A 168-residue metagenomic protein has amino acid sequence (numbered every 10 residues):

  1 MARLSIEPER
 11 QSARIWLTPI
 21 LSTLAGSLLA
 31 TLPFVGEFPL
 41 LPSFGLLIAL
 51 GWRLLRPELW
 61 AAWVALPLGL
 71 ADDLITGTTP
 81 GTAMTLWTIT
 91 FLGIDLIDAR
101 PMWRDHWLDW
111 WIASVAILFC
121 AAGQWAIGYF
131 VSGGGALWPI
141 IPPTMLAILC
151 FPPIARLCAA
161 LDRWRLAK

Functional and structural regions predicted by a protein language model:
M1-K168: Terminal, non-globular segments
